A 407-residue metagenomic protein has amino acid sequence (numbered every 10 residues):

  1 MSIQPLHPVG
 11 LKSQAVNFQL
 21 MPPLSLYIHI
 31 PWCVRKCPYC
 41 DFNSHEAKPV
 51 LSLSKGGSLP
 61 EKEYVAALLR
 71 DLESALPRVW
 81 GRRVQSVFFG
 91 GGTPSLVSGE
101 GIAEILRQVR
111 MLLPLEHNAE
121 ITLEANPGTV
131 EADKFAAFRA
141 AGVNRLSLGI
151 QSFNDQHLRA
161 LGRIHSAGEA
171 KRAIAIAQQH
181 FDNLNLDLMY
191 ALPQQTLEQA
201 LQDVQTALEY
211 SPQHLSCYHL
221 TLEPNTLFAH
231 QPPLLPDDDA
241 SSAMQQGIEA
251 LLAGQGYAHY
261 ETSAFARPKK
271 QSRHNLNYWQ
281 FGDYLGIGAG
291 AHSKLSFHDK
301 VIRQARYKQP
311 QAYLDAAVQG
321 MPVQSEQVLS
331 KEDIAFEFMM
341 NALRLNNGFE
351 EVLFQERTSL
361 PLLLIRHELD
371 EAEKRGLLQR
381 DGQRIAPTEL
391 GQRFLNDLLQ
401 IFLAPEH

Functional and structural regions predicted by a protein language model:
M1-L24, V34: Flexible, acidic/Gly-rich N-terminal and inter-domain linker regions that tether and position cofactor-handling modules
F18-S25, F42-R78, R82-L360: C-terminal scaffold of the Radical SAM
I28: Conserved N-terminal Rossmann-fold NAD(P)-binding element of oxidoreductases
P31-S44: Local cysteine-cluster metal-coordination motifs and their immediate loop/turn environment, predominantly Fe-S cluster
S359-E371: Short amphipathic alpha-helical interaction segments
K374-Q383: A short, conserved structural fragment
R384-T388: Minor-groove-contacting beta-hairpin "wing" of winged helix-turn-helix DNA-binding domains
L390-H407: Short, amphipathic alpha-helical interaction segments positioned at domain boundaries
